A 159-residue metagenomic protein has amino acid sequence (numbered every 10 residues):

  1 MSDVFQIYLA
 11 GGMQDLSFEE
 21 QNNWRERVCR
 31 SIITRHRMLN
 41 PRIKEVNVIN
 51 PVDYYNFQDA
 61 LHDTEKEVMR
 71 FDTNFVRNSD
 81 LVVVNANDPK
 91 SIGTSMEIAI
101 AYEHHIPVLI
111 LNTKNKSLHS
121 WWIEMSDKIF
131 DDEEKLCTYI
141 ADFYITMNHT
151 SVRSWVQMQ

Functional and structural regions predicted by a protein language model:
M1-Q159: Conserved catalytic or regulatory cores that recognize and/or transform ribose-phosphate-containing ligands
